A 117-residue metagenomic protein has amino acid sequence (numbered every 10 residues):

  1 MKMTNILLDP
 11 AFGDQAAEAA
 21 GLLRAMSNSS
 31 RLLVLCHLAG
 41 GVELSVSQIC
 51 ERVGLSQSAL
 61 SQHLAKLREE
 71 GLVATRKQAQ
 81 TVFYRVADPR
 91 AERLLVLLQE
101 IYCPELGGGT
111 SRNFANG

Functional and structural regions predicted by a protein language model:
M1-E18, G40, P89-G117: Amphipathic alpha-helical dimerization/coiled-coil segments that flank or bridge DNA-binding/regulatory modules
P10-S56, Q78-R90: N-terminal helix-turn-helix DNA-binding core of bacterial DNA-binding proteins
R31, Q62-H63: Histidine-centered divalent metal-coordination motifs
E51, Q62, R68-E69: Alpha-helical residues within the helix-turn-helix
A59: Residues in the helix-turn-helix
